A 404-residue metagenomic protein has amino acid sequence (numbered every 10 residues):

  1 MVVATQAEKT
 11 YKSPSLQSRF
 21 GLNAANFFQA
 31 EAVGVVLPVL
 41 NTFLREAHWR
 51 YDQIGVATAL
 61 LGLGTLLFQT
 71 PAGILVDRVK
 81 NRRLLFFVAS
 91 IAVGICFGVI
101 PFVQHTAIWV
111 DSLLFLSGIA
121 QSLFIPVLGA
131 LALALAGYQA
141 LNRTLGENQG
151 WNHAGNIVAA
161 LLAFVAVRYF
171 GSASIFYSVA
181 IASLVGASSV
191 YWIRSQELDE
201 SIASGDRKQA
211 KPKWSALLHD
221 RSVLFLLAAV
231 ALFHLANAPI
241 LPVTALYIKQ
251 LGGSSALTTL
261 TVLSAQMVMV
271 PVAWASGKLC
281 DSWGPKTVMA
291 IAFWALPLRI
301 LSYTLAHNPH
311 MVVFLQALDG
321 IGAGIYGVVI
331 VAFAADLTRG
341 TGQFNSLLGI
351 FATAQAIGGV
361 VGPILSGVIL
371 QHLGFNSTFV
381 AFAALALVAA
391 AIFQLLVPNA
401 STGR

Functional and structural regions predicted by a protein language model:
V2-L16, S195-L227: Juxtamembrane intracellular "pre-TM" segments in multi-pass secondary transporters
K12-G62, L224-F225, H234-L251, T258-T261: Helix-loop boundary and gating motifs at the non-cytosolic
F27, I108-L123, A231, M311-I325: Hydrophobic core of transmembrane alpha-helices in multi-pass small-molecule transporters, especially MFS/SLC-type
F68-N81, V167, V272-G284, L370: Helix-to-loop junctions at the C-terminal end of transmembrane segments in multipass secondary transporters
L84-G98, T287-S302: Structural signature of the two symmetry-related core transmembrane helices
F115-N152, F333, G342: Cytoplasmic helix-loop-helix junction between adjacent transmembrane helices in 12-TM secondary transporters
R168-I181, V368-A386: A membrane-interface helix-boundary motif in multi-pass transporters
I181-S201, A389-V397: C-terminal membrane-cytosol helix-exit motif in multi-pass small-molecule transporters
